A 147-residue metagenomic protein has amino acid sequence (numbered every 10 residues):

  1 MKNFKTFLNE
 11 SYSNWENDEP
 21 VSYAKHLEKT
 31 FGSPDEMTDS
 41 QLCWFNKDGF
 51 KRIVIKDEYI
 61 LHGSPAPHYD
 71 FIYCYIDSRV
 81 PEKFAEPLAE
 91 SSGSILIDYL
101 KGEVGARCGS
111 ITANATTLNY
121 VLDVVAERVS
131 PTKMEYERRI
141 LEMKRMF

Functional and structural regions predicted by a protein language model:
M1-E10: Short acidic, low-complexity intrinsically disordered linear motifs used for protein-protein interactions
S11-W15: Short, aromatic-enriched amphipathic alpha-helices that serve as compact interaction elements
E16-F147: A cross-family detector of function-defining hotspots
